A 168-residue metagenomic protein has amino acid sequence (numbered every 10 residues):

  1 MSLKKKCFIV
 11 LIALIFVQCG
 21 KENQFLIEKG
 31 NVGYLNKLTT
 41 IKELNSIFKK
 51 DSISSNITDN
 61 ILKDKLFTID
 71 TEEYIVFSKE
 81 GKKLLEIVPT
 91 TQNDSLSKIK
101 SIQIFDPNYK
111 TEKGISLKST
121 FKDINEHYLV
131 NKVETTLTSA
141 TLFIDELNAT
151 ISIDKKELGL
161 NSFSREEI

Functional and structural regions predicted by a protein language model:
M1, E73-E80, I153-L158: Short, charged low-complexity intrinsically disordered segments located at boundaries of structured domains
M1-L26: Bacterial Sec-dependent N-terminal signal peptides
C19-L137, E146-L147, R165-E167: Short helix/turn-capping signatures at newly exposed starts of structured segments
T141-I168: Short histidine
